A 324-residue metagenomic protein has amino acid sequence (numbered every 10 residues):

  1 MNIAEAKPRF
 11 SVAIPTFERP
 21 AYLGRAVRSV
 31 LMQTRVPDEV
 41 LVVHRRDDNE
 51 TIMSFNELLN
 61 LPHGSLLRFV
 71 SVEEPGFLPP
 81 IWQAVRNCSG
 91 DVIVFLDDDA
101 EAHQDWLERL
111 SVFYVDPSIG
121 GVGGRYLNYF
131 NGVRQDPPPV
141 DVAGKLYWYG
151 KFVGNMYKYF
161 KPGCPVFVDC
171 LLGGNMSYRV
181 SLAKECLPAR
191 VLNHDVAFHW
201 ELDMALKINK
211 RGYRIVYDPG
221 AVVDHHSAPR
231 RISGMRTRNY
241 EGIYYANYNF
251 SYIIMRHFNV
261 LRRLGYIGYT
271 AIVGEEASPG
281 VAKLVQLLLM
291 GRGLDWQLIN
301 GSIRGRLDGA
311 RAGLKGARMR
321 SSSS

Functional and structural regions predicted by a protein language model:
M1-M32: N-proximal low-complexity "stem/linker" segments adjacent to membrane-targeting elements
R28-S71: Acidic donor-binding segment of Leloir-type glycosyltransferases
S71-C88: Glycine-rich, basic loop-to-helix element that forms the pyrophosphate-binding segment of sugar-nucleotide handling
I93: Short aromatic/hydrophobic "clamp" motif used to bind/position activated sugar donors
D105-V142: Conserved donor NDP-sugar-binding/catalytic core segment of glycosyltransferases
A143-V168: Short, flexible, basic/aromatic active-site loop/helix in glycosyltransferases
L171, H194-L206: Acidic donor-binding loop at a coil-to-helix junction in glycosyltransferase catalytic cores that engages
E241, Y245, V260-S324: Non-catalytic, C-terminal membrane-associated alpha-helical segments of glycosyltransferases
